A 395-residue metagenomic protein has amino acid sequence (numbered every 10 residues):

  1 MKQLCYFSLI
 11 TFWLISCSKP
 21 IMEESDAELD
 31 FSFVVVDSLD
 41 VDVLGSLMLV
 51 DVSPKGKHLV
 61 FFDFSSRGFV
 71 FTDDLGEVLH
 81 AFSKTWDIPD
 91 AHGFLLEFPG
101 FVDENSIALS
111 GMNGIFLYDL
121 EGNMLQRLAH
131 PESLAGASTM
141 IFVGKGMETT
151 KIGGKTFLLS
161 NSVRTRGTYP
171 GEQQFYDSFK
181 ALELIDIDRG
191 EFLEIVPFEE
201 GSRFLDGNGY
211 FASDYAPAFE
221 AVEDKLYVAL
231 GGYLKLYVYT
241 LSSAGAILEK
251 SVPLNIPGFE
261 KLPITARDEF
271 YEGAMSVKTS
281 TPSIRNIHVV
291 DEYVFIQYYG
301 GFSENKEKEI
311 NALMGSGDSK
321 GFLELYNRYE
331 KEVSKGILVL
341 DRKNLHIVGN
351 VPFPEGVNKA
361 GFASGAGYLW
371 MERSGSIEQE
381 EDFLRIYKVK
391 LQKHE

Functional and structural regions predicted by a protein language model:
M22-S46, L345-G349: A short helix->beta-strand "capping" segment at the edge of beta-propeller domains
V34-V41, F82-A91, L128-F142, F192-F211 (+2 more regions): Surface-exposed loop and turn segments in beta-propeller and other repeat-based domains that flank or scaffold
D37-R67, R285-H288, F295-Y298: Beta-strand-rich domains and repeat architectures in extracellular enzymes and scaffolds, especially beta-propellers
M48-S53, E97-V102, K145-G154, Y215-V222 (+2 more regions): Structural signature of eukaryotic scaffold interfaces centered on beta-propeller domains
E121-G153, L159-G171: Asp-box/WD-like beta-propeller blade repeats and closely related beta-sheet repeat scaffolds
Q174-R189, V238, G315-K343, L384-K393: Beta-propeller blade signature
S280-R342: Loop/turn-rich, solvent-exposed surfaces of beta-rich toroidal or solenoidal domains
Y368-E395: Blade-level signature of beta-propeller repeat domains, shared across WD40, Kelch, NHL, RCC1 and BNR/Asp-box propellers
